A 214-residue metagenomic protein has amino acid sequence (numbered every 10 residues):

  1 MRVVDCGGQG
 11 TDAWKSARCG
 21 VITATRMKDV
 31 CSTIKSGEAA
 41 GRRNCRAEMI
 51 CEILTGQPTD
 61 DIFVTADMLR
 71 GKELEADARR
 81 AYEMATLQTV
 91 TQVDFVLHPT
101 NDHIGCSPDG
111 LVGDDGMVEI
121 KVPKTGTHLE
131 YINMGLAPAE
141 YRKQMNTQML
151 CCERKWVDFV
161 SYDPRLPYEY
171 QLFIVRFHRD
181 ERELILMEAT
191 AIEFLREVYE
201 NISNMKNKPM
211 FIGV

Functional and structural regions predicted by a protein language model:
M1-E73, A85, K208-V214: Charged, glycine-rich intrinsically disordered N-terminal tails and low-complexity linkers that flank
S36-G37, D77-A81, V160-R165: Intrinsically disordered, low-complexity boundary segments flanking structured domains
E48, A76-R80, K143: Short, contiguous clusters of charged residues that form electrostatic/catalytic patches at enzyme active sites, used
V64-R80, M187, E193-F211: Contiguous, amphipathic alpha-helical segments that mediate oligomerization or scaffolding in large protein assemblies
M84-P108, V112-N201: Nucleic-acid nuclease catalytic cores
